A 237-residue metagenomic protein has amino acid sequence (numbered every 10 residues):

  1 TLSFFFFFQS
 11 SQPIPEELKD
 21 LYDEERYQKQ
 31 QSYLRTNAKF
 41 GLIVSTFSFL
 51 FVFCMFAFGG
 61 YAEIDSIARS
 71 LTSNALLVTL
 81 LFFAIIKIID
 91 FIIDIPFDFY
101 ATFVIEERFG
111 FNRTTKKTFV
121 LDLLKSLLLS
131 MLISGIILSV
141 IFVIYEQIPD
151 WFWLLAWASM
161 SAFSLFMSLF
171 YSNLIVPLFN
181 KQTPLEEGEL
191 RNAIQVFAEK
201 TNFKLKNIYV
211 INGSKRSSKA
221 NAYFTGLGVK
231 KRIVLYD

Functional and structural regions predicted by a protein language model:
T1-D237: Polar-ligand-bearing catalytic/cofactor-coordination segments of membrane-embedded or membrane-tethered inner-membrane
